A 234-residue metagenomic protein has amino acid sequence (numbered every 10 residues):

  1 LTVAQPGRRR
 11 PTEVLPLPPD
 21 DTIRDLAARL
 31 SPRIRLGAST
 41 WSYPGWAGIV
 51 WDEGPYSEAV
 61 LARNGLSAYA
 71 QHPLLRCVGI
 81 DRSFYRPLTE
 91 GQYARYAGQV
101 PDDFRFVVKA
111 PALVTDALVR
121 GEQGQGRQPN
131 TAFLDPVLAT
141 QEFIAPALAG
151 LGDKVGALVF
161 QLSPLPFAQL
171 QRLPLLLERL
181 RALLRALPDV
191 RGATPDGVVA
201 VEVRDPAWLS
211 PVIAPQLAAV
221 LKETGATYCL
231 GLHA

Functional and structural regions predicted by a protein language model:
L1-A234: Residues lining hydrophobic/aromatic ligand-binding pockets adjacent to catalytic sites
